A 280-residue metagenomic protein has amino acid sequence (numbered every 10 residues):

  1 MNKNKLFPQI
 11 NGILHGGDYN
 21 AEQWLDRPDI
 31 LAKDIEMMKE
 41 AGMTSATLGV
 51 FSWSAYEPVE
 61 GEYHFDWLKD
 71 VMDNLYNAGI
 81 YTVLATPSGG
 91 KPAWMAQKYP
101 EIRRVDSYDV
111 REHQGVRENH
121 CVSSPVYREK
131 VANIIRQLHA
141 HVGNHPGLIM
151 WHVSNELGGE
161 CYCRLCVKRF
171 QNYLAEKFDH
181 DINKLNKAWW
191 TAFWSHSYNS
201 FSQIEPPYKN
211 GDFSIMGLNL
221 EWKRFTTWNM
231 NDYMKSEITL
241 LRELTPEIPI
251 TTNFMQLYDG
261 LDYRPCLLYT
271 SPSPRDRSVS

Functional and structural regions predicted by a protein language model:
M1-S45: N-terminal carbohydrate-binding accessory modules
N11-I13, G42-T44, A78-T82, N144-I149 (+1 more regions): Short, well-ordered coil/turn segments that N-cap beta-strands
N20, G49-S52, A85-W94, I149-G158 (+1 more regions): Short, solvent-exposed turn/loop segments enriched in Gly/Ser/Thr/Pro and often Arg
A21-I30, S54-D66, G159, Q256-Y263: Acidic-and-aromatic substrate-binding clefts and catalytic sites of carbohydrate-active enzymes
P28-E40, F65-K69, D73, E129-A132 (+4 more regions): Amphipathic, non-transmembrane alpha-helical secondary structure
K33-K39, L48-S107, R242-L244: Aromatic-lined substrate-binding rim segments of carbohydrate-active enzymes
D109-L268: Polysaccharide-binding and catalytic clefts of secreted carbohydrate-active enzymes
Y269-P274: Conserved small/polar residues in nucleotide/adenosyl-binding loops
